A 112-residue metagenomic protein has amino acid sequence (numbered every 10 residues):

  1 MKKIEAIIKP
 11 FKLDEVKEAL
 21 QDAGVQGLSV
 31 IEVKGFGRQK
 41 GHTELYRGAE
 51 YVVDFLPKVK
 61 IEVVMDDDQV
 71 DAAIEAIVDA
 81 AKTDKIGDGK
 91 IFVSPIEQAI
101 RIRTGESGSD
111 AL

Functional and structural regions predicted by a protein language model:
M1-L112: Positively charged, small/polar-rich N-terminal and surface patches that mediate targeting and assembly and bind
